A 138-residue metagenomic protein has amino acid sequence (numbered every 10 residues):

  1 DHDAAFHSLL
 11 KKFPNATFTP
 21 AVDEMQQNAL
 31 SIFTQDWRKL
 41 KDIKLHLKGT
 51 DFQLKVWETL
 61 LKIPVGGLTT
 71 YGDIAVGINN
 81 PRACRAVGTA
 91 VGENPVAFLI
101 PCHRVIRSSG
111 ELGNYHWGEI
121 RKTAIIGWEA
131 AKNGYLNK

Functional and structural regions predicted by a protein language model:
D1-P81, K132-K138: Basic nucleic-acid-binding alpha-helical/helix-turn surface characteristic of O6-alkylguanine DNA
F18, N94-P95: Ligand-binding loop in jelly-roll beta-barrel domains
K55-T59, A86, A124: Pre-recognition alpha-helix immediately N-terminal to the DNA-recognition helix within helix-turn-helix or winged-helix
L60, I74, C102-H103, I125: Residue-level signal for inorganic ion chemistry
R82-N94: Regulatory, non-catalytic segments
L99: Major-groove DNA-recognition helix of helix-turn-helix-type DNA-binding domains
S108-K138: …primarily DNA-binding HTH/wHTH and HhH modules…
